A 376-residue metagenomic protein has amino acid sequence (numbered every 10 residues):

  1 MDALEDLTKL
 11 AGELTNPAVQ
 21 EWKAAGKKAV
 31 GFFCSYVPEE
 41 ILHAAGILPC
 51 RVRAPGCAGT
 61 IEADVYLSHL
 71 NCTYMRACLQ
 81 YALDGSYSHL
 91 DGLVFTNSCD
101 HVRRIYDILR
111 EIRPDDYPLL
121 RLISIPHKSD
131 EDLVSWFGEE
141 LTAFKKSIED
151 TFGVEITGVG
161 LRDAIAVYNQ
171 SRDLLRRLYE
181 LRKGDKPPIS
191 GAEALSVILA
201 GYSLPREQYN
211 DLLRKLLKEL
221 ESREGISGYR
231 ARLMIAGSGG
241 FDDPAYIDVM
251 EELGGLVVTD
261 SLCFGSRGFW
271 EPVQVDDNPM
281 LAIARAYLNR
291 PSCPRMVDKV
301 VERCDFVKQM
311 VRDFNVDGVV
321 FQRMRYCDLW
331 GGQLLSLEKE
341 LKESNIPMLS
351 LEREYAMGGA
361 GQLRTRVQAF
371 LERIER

Functional and structural regions predicted by a protein language model:
M1-K28, G138, T142, K146-W270 (+1 more regions): A charged, amphipathic alpha-helical module
D2, K9-K23, K27, G31-S35 (+3 more regions): Metallocofactor- and cofactor-centric catalytic cores in central/energy metabolism, strongly enriched
F32-E39, T96-V102, A236-D243, Y326-G332 (+1 more regions): Gly/Ser/Thr-rich loops at beta-strand to alpha-helix junctions that form or flank small-molecule/cofactor-binding
S35-Y36, I41-R53, G237-M310: Redox- and metal-dependent alpha/beta enzyme cores, enriched for Fe-S-associated oxidoreductases and cofactor-handling
R53-G59, S124-H127, S261-S266, E354-Y355: Short, acidic/turn-prone active-site loops that include or flank metal/cofactor- and phosphate-binding residues
Y66-D84, R295-Q309: Glycine-rich, highly charged phosphate/nucleotide-binding loops
A77-D150: Acidic/His-rich segments in extracytoplasmic proteins that coordinate ligands and/or metal ions
C304-G318, Q322-R376: TerminUS-proximal long segments
